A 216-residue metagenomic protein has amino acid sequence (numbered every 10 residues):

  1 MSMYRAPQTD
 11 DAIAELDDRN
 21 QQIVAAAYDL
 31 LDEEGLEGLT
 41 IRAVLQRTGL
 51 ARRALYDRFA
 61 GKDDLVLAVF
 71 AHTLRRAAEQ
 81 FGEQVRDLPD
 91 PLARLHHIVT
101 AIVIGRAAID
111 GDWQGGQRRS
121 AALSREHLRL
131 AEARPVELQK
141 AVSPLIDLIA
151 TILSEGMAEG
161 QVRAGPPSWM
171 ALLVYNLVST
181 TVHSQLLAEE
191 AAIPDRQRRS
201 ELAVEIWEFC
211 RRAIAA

Functional and structural regions predicted by a protein language model:
M1-P7, I104, S143, D147 (+3 more regions): C-terminal peripheral helix-coil segments that are non-catalytic and often amphipathic
L16, N20, V66, F70 (+5 more regions): Amphipathic, non-transmembrane alpha-helical scaffold segments
L16-A27, V44, V69-T73, A77 (+2 more regions): Generic hydrophobic, amphipathic alpha-helix propensity
Q22, L30-D64, A68: Helix-turn-helix
A26-L30, A101, G105, L177: Short amphipathic alpha-helical elements of helix-turn-helix/winged-helix folds
E33-E37, L88, I109, E159-G160: Short coil/turn segments at alpha/beta junctions that flank glycine-rich nucleotide-binding fingerprints
A68, G82-Q114, A171-V174, S200-A203: Hydrophobic alpha-helical connector segments
V103-T151, Q161, S168-W169: Short secondary-structure transition hinges
